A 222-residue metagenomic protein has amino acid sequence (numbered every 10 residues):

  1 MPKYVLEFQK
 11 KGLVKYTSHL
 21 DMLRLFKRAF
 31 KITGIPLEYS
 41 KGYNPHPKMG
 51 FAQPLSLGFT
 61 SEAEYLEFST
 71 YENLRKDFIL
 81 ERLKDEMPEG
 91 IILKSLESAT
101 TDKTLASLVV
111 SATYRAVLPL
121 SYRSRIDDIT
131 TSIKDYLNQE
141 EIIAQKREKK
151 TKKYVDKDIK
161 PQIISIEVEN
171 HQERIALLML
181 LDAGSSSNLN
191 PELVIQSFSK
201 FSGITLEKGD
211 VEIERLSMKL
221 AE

Functional and structural regions predicted by a protein language model:
P2, E7-Q9, L13, T17 (+1 more regions): Extended, well-folded interaction surfaces typified by the phenylalanyl-tRNA synthetase beta subunit core
F8-K10, F68-L74, A116-Y122, M179-A183: Short beta-strand-to-loop capping motifs
E38-S69: Short, charge-patterned binding micro-sites
E62-A116: Ordered, amphipathic secondary-structure segments that act as subunit-interaction surfaces in large macromolecular
I79-M87, D127-L137, V194-I195: Short amphipathic alpha-helices in soluble, non-transmembrane regions that often serve as interface/regulatory elements
K103-L120, D158-S165, K219-E222: Short, low-order "capping/linker" segments at domain edges
D135-E222: Core RNA-modification/binding signature centered on pseudouridine synthases
